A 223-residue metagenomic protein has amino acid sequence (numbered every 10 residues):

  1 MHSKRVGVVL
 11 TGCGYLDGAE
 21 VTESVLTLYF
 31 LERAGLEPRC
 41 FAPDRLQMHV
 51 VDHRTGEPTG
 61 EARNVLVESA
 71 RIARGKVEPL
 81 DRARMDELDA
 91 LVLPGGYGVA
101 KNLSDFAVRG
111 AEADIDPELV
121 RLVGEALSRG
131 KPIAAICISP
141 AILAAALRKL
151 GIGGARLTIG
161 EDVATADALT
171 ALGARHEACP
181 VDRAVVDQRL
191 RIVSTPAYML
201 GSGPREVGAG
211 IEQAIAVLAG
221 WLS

Functional and structural regions predicted by a protein language model:
H2-K4: A short, charged/proline- and glycine-enriched loop that marks the coil->beta-strand transition at the N-terminal
G7-A34, R39, K76-S223: Active-site-adjacent pocket-lining segments in enzyme domains
F41-L66: N-terminal beta-loop-helix "entrance" segment that forms/cooperates in small-molecule cofactor or anionic ligand
E61-K76, D81: Glycine/small-residue-rich loop that forms an oxyanion/phosphate-binding "nest" at active or ligand-binding sites
